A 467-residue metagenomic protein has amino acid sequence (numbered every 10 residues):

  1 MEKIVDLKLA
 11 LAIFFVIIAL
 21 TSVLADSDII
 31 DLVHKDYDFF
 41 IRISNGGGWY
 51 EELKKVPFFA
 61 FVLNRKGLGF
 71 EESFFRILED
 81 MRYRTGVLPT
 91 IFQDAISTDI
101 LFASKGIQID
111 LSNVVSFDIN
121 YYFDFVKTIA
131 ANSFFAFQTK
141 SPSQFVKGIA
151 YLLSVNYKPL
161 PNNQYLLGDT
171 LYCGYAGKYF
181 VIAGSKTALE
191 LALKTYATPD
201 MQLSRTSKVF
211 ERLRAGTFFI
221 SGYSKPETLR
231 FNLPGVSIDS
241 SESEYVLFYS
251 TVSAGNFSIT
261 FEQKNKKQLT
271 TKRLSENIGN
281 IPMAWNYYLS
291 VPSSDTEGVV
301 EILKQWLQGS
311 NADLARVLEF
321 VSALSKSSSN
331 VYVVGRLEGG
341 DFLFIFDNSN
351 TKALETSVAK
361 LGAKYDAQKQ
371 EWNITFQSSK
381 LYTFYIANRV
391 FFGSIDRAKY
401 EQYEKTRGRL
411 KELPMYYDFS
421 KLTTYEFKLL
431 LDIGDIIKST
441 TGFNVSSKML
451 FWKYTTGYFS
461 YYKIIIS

Functional and structural regions predicted by a protein language model:
E2-A10: Bacterial N-terminal signal peptides that target proteins for export
L9-I18: Sec-dependent N-terminal signal peptides
L20-S22: N-terminal signal peptide c-region/cleavage motif recognized by signal peptidases
A25-L160, S207-S240, T260-G339, L354-G362 (+1 more regions): Structural boundary/hinge residues at secondary-structure and domain interfaces
I41, N132-F137, F180-A183, L343-D347 (+1 more regions): Short, structured motif recognition centered on aromatic/hydrophobic residues
L63-D99, L153-T251, I281, D313-V317 (+1 more regions): An internal, short helix-loop-strand segment that often contains or flanks glycine-aspartate motifs
T139-Q144, G184-L189, N348-K352, D396-K399: Helix N-cap motif at beta-to-alpha junctions
I466-S467: Short, solvent-exposed mixed-charge patches
